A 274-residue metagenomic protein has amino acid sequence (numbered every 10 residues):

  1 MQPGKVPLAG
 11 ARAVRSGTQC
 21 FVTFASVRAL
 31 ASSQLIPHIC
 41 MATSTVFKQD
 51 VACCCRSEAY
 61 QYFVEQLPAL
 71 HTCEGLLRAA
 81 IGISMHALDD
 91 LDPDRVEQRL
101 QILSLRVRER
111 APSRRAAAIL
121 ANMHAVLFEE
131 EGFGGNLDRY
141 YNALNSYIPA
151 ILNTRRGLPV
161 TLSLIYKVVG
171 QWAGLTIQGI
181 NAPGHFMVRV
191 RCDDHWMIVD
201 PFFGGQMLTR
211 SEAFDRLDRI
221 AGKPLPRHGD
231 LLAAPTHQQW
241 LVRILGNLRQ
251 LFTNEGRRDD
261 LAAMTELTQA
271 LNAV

Functional and structural regions predicted by a protein language model:
Q2, C20, S33-I36: Short, low-complexity interaction segments enriched in Ser/Thr/Pro/Gly
Q2-G10: Extreme N-terminal basic, low-complexity initiation segments that serve as generic localization/processing leaders
A9, R15-G17, V22: Intrinsically disordered, low-complexity segments enriched in serine/threonine/proline/glycine and often basic
S16, S26, S32-S33, S44: Serine residues within intrinsically disordered or low-complexity segments
F21-F24, F47: Aromatic (phenylalanine/tyrosine) cluster motif
L35, I39-V274: A structural boundary/capping signal
